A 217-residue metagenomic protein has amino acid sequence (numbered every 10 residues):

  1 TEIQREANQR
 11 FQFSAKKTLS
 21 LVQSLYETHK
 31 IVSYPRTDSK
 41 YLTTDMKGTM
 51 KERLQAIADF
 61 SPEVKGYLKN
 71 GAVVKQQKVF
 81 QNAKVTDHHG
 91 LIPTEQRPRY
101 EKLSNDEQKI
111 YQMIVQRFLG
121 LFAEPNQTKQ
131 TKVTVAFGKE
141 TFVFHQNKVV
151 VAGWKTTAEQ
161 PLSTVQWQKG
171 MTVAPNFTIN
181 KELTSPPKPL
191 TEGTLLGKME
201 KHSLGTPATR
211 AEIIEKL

Functional and structural regions predicted by a protein language model:
T1-K216: Core catalytic DNA strand-manipulation module of type IA topoisomerases
